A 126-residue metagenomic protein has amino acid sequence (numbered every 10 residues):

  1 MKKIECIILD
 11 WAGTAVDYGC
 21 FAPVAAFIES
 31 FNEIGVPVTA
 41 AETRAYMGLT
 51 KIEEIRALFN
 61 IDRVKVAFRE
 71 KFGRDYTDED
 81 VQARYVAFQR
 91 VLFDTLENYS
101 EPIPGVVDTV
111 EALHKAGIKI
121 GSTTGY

Functional and structural regions predicted by a protein language model:
K2-V107, H114-K119: N-terminal helical cap/lid subdomain that shapes the substrate entry/recognition surface in HAD-like hydrolases
T124-Y126: Conserved phosphate-coupling serine/threonine residues in phosphotransfer and NTP-handling enzymes
